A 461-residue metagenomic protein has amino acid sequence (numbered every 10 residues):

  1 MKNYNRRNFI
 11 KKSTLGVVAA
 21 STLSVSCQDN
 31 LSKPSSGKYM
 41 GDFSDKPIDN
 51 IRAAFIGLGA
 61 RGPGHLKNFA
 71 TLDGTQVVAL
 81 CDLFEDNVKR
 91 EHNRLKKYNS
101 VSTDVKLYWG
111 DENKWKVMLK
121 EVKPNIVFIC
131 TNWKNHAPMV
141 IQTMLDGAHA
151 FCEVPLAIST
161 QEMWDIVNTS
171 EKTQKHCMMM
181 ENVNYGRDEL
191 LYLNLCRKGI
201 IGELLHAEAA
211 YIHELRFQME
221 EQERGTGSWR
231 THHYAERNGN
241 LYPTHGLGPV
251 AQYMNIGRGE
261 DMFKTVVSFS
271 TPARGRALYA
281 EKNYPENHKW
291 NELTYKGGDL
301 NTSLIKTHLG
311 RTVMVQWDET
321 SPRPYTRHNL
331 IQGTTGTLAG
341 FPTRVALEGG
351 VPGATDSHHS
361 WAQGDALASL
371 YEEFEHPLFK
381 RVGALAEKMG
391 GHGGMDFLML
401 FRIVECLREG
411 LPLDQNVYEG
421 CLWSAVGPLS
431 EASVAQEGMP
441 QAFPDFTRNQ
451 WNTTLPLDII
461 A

Functional and structural regions predicted by a protein language model:
M1-A148, W164-H176: N-terminal glycine-/serine-/threonine-rich beta1-alpha1-beta2 phosphate-ribose binding loop of Rossmann-like
I10, L66, H92, K116-L119 (+8 more regions): Non-transmembrane alpha-helical segments in soluble domains of secreted/periplasmic/extracellular proteins
K12-G16, N30-G41, G64, P322-A461: C-terminal helical cap and adjacent loop that interface with cofactors, partners, or active-site loops
G57, K172-M178, V183-Y295, H328 (+2 more regions): Predominantly a Rossmann-like dinucleotide-binding segment in NAD(P)-dependent oxidoreductases
G147-S159: ADP-ribose/adenylate-binding Rossmann-like module
E292-Y295, N301-I305: Short N-terminal edge-element motif at the start of the domain
S303-L309, G333: Active-site beta-strand termini and strand-to-loop segments that position acidic
